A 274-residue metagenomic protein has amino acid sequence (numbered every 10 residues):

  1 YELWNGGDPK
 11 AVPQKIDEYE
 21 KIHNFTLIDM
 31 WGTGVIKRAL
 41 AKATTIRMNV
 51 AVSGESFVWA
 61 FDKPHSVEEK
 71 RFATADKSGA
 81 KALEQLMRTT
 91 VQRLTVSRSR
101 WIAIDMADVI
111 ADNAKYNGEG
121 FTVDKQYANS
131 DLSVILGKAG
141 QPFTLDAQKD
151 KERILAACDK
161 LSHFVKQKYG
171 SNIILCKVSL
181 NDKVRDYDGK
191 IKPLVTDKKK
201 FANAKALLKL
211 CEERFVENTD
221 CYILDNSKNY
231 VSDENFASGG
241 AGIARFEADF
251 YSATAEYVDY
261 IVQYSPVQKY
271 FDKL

Functional and structural regions predicted by a protein language model:
Y1-D8, P13-S99, K273-L274: Basic, amphipathic N-terminal segments that precede the first structured/catalytic domain
E2-L3, T33-R38, V58-A60, I110-K115 (+2 more regions): Short catalytic/ligand-binding loop motif for oxyanion handling, primarily in non-cytosolic enzymes, centered on
M30-W31, I104-D108, C176-L180, N226-K228: Short, well-ordered beta-to-alpha junction loops that form the rim of enzyme active sites and present histidine/acidic
A73-S78, A111-A114, S130-A157, Y187-A202 (+1 more regions): Surface-exposed cleft-lining segments at the edges of enzyme active sites
G79-Q148, S179-D182: Oxyanion-hole/transition-state-stabilizing segment in secreted/luminal serine hydrolases and related acyltransferases
K177-S179, N218-A237: Acidic carboxylate-rich catalytic motifs and surrounding loops in phosphoryl-/glycosyl-chemistry enzymes
K183-D225: Substrate-gating cap/lid alpha-helix
A202-N203, A237-L274: Histidine-centered active-site loop/cap adjacent to the catalytic His in serine esterases/O-acetyl transfer systems
